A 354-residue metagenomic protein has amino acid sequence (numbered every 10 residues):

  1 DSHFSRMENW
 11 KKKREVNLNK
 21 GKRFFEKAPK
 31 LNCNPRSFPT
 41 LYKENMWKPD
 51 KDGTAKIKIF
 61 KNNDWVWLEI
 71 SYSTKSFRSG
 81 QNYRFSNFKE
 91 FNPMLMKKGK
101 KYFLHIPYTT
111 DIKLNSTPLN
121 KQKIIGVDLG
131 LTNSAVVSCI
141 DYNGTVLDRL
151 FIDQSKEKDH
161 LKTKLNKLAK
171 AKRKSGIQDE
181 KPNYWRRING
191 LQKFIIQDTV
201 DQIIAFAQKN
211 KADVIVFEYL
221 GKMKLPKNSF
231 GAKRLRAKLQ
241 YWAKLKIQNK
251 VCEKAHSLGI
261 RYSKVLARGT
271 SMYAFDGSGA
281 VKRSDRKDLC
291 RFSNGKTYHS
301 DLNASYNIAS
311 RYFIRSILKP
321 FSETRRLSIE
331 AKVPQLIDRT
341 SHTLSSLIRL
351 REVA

Functional and structural regions predicted by a protein language model:
D1-A354: Nucleic-acid substrate recognition interfaces
